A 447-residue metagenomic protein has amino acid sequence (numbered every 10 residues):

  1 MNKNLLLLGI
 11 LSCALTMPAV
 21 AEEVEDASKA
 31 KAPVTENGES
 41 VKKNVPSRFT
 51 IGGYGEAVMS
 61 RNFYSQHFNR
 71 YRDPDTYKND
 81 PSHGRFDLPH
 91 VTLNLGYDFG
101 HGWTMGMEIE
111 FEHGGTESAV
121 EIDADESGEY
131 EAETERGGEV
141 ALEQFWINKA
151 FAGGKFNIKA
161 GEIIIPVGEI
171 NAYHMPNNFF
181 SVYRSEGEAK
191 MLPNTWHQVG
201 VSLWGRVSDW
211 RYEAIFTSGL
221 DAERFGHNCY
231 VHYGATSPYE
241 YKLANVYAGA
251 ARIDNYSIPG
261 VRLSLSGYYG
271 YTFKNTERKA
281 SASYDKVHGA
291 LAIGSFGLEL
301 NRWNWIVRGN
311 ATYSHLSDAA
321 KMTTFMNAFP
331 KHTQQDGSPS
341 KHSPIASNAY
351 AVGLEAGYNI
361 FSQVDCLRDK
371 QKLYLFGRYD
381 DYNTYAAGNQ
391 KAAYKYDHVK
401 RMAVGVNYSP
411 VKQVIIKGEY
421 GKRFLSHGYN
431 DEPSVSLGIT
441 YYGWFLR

Functional and structural regions predicted by a protein language model:
M1-N2: N-terminal secretory signal peptides that target proteins for export/translocation
L5-L7, A14-L15, A19-Y71, R447: N-terminal periplasmic/intermembrane-space "pro-region" immediately following the signal or transit peptide
V24-D26, Y64-N69, Y77-D80, S127-E135 (+2 more regions): Outer-membrane beta-barrel pore domains
N44-N62, P81-A222, N245-G249, D254-V261 (+4 more regions): Outer membrane beta-barrel
N69-Y77, A124-D125, N177-S185, V231-G234 (+1 more regions): Short glycine/proline- and charge-enriched loop/turn segments that cap or connect secondary-structure elements
R85, E112-H113, P193, V199 (+4 more regions): Solvent-exposed loop/turn segments connecting transmembrane beta-strands in outer-membrane beta-barrel proteins
N194, E240-Y247, K286-A290: Active-site glycine- and acidic-residue-rich loops that bind and position anionic ligands or nucleotide-like cofactors
R224, C229-T276: Loop-centered beta-sheet repeat module
